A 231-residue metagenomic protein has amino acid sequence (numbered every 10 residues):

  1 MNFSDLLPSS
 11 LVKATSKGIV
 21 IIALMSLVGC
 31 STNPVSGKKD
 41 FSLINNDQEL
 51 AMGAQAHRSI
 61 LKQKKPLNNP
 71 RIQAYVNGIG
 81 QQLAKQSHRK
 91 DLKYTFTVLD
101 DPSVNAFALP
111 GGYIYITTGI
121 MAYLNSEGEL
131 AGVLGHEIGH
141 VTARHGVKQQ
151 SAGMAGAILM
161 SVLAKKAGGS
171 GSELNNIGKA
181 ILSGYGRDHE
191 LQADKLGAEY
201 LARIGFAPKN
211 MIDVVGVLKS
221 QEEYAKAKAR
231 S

Functional and structural regions predicted by a protein language model:
N2-V20: Bacterial N-terminal signal peptides that target proteins for export
F3, K17-G18, L27-S231: A Zn2+-metalloprotease active-site environment signal
